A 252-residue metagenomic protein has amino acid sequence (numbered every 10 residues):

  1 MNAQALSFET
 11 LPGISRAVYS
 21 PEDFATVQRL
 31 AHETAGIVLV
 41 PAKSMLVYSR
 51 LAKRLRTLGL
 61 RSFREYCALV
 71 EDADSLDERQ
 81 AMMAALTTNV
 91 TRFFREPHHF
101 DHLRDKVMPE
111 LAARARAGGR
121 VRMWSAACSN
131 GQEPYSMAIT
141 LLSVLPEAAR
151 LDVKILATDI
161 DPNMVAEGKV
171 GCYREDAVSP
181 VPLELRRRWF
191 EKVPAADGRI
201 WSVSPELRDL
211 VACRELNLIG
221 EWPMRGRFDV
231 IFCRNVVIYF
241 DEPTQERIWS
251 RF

Functional and structural regions predicted by a protein language model:
N2-W124: Conserved AdoMet
I37, R92-F93, N130, E221 (+1 more regions): Short strand->helix junction
H102-A112, P134-L145: Short, well-ordered amphipathic alpha-helices
A117-S136, R150-L156: Conserved class I S-adenosyl-L-methionine
A126, E147-F232, V236-T244: Extended basic-aromatic, gly/pro-enriched interface segments that bind polyanionic ligands
E246-F252: A short glycine-rich, Lys/Arg-flanked "PGG" loop and its adjoining helix->strand segment in the class I
